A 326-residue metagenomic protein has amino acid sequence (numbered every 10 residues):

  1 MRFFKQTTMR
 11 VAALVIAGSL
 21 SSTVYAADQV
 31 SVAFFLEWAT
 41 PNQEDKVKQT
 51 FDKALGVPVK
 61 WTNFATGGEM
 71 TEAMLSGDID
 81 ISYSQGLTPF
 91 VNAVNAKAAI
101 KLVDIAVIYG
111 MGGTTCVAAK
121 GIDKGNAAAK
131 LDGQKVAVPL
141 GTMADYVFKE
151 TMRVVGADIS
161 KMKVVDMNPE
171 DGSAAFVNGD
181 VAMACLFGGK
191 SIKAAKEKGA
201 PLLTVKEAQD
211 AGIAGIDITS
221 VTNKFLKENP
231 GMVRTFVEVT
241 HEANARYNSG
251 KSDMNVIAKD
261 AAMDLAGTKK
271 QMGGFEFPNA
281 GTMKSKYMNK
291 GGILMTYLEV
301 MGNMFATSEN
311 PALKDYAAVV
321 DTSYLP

Functional and structural regions predicted by a protein language model:
M1-A12: Bacterial N-terminal signal peptides that target proteins for export
S21-A26: Sec/Tat signal peptide C-region and signal peptidase I cleavage site
A27-A157, K163-D166, A182-G188: Short, glycine-/small- and polar/acidic-enriched structural segments that line small-molecule recognition paths
K48, T71, L75, L87-F90 (+12 more regions): Extracytoplasmic/secreted envelope proteins and their assembly/folding machinery, especially bacterial periplasmic
Q49-V57, E207-A211, A280-M295: Short, solvent-exposed loop/beta-turn-alpha elements that line the ligand-binding surface or hinge of extracytoplasmic
V165, E170-D260: Pocket-lining segment of extracytoplasmic ligand-binding domains
K227-S308: Secondary-structure end/capping motifs
L298-P326: Conserved C-terminal helix/tail region of periplasmic/extracytoplasmic solute-binding proteins
